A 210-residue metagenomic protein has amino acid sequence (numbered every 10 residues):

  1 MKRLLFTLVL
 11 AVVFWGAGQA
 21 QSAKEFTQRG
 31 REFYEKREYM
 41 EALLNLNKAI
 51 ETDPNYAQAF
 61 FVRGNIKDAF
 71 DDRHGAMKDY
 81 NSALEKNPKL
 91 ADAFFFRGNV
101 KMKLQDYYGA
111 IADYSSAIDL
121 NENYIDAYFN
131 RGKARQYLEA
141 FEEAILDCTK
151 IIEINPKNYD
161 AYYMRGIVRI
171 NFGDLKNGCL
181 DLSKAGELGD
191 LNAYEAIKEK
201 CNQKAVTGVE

Functional and structural regions predicted by a protein language model:
K2-E210: Alpha-helical tetratricopeptide repeat
